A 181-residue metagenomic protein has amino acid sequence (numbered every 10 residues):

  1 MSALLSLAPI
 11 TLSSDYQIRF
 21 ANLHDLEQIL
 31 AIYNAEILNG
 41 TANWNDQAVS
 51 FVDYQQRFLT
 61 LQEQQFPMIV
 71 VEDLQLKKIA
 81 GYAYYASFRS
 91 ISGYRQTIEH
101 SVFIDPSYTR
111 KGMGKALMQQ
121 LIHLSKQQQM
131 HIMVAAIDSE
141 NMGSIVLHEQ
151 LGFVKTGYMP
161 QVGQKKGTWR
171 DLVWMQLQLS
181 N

Functional and structural regions predicted by a protein language model:
M1-L12, L177-L179: Acyl-donor-binding surface of acyltransferase catalytic domains
Q17-I29: A short beta-loop-alpha structural element at the N-terminal edge of CoA-dependent acyl/N-acetyltransferase catalytic
L30-R57: Conserved GNAT-fold acetyl-CoA-binding loop/helix
A48-S107, M118-Q119, Q178-L179: Acetyl-CoA-dependent GNAT
S87, S92, V134-I137, E149 (+1 more regions): Conserved catalytic-core motifs of GNAT/GCN5-like acyltransferases
I104, R110-H123, V146-Q150: Conserved acetyl-CoA-binding loop-helix of GNAT-fold acetyltransferases
S125-I137: Conserved GNAT acetyl-CoA-binding A-motif
